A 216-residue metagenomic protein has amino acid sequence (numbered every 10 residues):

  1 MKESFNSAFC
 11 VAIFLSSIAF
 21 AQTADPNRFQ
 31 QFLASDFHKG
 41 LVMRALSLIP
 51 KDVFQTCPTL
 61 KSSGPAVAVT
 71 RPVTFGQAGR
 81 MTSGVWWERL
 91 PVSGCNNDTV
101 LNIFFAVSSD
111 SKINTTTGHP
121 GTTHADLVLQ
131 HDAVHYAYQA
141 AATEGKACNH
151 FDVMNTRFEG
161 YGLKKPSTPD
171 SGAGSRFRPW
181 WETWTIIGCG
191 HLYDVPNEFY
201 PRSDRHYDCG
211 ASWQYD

Functional and structural regions predicted by a protein language model:
M1-F9: Bacterial N-terminal signal peptides that target proteins for export
S4, A19-Q22: Intrinsic low-complexity, intrinsically disordered segments enriched in polar/basic residues
A8-S17: Bacterial N-terminal signal peptides
Q22-D216: Cysteine-centric segments in proteins
